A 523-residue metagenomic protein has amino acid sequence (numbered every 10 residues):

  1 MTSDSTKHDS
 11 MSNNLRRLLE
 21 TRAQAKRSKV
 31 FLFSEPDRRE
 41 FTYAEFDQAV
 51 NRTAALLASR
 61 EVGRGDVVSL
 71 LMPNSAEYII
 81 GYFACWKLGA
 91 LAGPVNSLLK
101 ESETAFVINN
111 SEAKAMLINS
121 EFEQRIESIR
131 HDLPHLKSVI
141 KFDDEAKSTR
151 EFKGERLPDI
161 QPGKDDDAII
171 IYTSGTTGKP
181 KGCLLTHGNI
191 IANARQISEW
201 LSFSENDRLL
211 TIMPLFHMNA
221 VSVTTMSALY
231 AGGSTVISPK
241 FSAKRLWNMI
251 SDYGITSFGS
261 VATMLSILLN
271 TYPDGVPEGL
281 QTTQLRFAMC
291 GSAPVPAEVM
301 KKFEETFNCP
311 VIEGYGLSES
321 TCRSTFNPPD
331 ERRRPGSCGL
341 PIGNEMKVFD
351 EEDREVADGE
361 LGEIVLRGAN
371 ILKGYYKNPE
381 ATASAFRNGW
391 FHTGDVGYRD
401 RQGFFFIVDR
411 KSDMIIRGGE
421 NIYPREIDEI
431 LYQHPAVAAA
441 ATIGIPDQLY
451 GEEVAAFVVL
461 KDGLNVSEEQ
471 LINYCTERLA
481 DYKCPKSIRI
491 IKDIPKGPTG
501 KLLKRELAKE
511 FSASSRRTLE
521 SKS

Functional and structural regions predicted by a protein language model:
M11, F31-S75, I79-F83, K100-A105 (+2 more regions): Conserved AMP-binding/adenylate-forming core of the ANL superfamily
L19, S59-R60, I80, K87-R150 (+3 more regions): Structural core segment of the AMP-binding/adenylate-forming
L19-T42, I415: AMP-dependent adenylate-forming
S28, K141, G154-Y172, G178-K179 (+1 more regions): Conserved pre-ATP/AMP-binding loop-to-beta segment of ANL
E40-A44, A168-R195: Conserved AMP-binding A3 loop
M116-I118, F258, E352-E355, G368 (+6 more regions): AMP-binding/adenylate-forming catalytic core of the ANL superfamily
I191-R208, M218-S257, N270-G275: Conserved AMP-binding/adenylation subdomain of ANL enzymes
D252-S260, L269-R333, E345-K347: Gly/Ser/Thr-rich phosphate-binding loop
